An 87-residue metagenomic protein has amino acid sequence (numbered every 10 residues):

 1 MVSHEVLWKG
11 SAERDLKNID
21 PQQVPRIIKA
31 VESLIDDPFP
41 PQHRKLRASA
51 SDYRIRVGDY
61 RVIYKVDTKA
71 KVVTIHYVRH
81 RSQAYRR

Functional and structural regions predicted by a protein language model:
M1-L7, S11-P25, P40, R56-Y60 (+1 more regions): Enriched for short, Lys/Arg-rich terminal
K29-I55: A short, surface-exposed loop/turn module that caps and links secondary-structure elements
